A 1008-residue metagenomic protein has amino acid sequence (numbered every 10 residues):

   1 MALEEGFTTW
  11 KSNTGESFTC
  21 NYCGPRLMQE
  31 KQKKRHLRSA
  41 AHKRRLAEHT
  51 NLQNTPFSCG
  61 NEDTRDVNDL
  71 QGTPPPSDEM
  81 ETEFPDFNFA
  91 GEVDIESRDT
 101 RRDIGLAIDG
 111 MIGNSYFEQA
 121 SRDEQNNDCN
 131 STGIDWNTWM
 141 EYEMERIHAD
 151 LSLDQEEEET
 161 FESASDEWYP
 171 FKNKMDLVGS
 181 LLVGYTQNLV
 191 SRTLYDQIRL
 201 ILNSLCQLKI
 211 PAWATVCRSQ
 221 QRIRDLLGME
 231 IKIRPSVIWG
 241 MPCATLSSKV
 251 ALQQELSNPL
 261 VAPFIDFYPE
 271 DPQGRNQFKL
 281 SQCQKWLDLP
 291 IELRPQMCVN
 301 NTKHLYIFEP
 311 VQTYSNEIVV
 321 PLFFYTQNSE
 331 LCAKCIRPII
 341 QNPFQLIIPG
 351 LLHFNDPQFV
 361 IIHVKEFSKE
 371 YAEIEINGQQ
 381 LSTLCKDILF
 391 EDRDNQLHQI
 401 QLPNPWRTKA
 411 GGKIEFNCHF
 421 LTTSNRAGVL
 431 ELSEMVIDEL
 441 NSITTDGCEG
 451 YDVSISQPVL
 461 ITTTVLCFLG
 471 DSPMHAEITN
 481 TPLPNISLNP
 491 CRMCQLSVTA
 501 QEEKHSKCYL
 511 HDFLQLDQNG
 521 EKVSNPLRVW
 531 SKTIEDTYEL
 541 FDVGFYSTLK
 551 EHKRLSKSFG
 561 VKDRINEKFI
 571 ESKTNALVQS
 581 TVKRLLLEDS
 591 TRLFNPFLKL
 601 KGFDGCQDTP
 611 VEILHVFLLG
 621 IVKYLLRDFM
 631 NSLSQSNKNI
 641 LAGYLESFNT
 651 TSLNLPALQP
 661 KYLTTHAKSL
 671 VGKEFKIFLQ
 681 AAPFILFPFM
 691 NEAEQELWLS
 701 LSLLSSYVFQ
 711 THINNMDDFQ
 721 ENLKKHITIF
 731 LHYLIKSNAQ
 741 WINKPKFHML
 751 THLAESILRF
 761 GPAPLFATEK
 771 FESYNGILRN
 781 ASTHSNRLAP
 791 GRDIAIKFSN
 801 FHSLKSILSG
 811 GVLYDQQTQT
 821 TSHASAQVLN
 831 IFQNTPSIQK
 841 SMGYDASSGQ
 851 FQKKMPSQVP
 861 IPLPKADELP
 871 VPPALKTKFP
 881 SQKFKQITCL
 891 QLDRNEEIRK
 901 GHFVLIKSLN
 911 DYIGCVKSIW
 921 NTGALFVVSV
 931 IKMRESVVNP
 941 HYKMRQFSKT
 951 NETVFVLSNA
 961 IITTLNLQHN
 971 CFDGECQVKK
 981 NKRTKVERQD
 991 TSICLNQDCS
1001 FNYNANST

Functional and structural regions predicted by a protein language model:
A2-E16, M28-L52: C-terminal recognition-helix end and immediately following basic linker of small zinc-binding "finger" domains
R26, D225-F390, L619-T1008: Terminal interaction-prone segments of large eukaryotic proteins
E62-A214, S219, M229-R234, N258: N-terminal regions that are enriched for targeting/export leaders and immediately downstream pro/stem segments
Q399-G450, A500-V543, W920-T1008: E2/UBC-UEV (E2-variant) core
S433, S442-K676: Domain-level detector for long, ordered catalytic/regulatory cores in large eukaryotic signaling and trafficking
